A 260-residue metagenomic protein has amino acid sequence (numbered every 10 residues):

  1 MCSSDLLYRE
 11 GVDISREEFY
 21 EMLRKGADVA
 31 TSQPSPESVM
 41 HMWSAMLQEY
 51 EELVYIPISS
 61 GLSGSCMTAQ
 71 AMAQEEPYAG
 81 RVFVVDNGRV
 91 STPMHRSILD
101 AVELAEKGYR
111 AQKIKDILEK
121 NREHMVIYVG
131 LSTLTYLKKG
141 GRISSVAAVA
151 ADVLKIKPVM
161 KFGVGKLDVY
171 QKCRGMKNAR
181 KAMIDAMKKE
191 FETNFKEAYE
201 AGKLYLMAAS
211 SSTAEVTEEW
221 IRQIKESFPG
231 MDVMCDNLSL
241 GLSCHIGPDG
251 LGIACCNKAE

Functional and structural regions predicted by a protein language model:
M1-S38: N-terminal glycine-rich anion-binding loop in soluble enzyme alpha/beta folds
S4-L7, E52, G61-S65, A69-F83 (+1 more regions): Mixed-charge interfacial surface used for oligomerization/domain docking and macromolecular partner engagement
V12, R16-F19, M42, M46 (+4 more regions): N-proximal short alpha-helices
E17-K25, H41-W43, R174-A186: Short alpha-helical interface patches
R24-Y55, S59, M67, A71 (+2 more regions): Glycine-rich phosphate- or other oxyanion-binding loops that anchor nucleotides, phosphorylated ligands
